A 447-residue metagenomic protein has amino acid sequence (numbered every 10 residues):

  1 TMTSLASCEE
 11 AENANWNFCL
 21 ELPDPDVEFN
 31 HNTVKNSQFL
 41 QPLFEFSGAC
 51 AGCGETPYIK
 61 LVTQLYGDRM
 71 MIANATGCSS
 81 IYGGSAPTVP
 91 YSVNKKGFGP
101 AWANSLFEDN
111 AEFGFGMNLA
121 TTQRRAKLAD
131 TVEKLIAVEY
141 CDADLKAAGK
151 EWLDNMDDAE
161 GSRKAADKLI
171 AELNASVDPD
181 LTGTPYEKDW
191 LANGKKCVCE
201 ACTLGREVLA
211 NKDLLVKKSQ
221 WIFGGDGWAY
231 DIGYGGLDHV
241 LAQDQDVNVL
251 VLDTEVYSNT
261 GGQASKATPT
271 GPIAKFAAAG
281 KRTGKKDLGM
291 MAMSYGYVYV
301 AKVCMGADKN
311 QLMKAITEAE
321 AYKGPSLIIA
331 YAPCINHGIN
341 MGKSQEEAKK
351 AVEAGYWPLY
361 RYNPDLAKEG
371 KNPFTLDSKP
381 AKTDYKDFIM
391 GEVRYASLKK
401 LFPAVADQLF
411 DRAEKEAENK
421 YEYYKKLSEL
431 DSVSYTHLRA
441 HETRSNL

Functional and structural regions predicted by a protein language model:
T1-K35, F98: Non-heme iron-sulfur electron-transfer modules
L5-W16, P87-V89, K95-E139, G355: Flexible beta->alpha loop and helix N-cap segments adjacent to enzyme active/binding sites
L20-P23, V27, Y82-G83, C199-S326 (+3 more regions): Thiamine diphosphate
V34-A49, N104-L119, A126-D142, L214-V216 (+2 more regions): Conserved thiamine diphosphate
G48-T76: N-terminal amphipathic, basic-rich helices that act as targeting or association modules
P87-A101, L312-V405, R412, K425: Glycine/aspartate-rich loop-and-adjacent alpha/beta segment that forms the canonical ThDP
D109-V198: N-terminal leader/propeptide and maturation segments of large enzyme subunits in energy/redox metabolism and hydrolases
T436-T443: Conserved small/polar residues in nucleotide/adenosyl-binding loops
